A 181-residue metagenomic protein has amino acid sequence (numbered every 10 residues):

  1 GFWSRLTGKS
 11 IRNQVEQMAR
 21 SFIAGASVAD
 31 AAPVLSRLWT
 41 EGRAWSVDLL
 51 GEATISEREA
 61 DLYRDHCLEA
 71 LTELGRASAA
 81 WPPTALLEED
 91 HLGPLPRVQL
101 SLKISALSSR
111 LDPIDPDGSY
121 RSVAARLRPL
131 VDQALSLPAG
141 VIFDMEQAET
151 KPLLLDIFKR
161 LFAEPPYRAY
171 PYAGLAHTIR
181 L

Functional and structural regions predicted by a protein language model:
G1-L181: Positively charged, amphipathic and often flexible ligand-engagement surfaces
